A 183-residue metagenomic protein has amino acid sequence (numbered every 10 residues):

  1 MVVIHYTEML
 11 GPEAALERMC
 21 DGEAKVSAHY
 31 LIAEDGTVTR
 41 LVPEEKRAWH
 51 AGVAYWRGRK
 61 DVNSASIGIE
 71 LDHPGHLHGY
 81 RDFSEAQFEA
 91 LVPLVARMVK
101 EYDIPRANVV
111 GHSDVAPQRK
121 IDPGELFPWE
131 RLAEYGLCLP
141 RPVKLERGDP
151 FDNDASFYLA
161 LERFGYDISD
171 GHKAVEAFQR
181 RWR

Functional and structural regions predicted by a protein language model:
M1-A107: Active-site-adjacent loop/helix surface patches within enzyme catalytic domains that shape the substrate-binding cleft
K60, G75, Y80-S169, K173-R183: Basic/polar, cationic surfaces and motifs that engage anionic cell-wall and phosphate/carboxylate ligands
